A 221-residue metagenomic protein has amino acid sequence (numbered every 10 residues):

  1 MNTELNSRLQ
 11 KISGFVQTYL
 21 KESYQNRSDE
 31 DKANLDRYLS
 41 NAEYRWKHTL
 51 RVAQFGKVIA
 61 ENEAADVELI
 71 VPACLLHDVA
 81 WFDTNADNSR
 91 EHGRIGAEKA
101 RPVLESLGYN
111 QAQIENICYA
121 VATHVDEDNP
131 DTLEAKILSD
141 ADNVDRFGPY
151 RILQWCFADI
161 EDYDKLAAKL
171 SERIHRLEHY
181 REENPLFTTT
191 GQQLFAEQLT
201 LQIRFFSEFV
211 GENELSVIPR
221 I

Functional and structural regions predicted by a protein language model:
M1-F15, R37-A65, L76, Y109 (+1 more regions): Divalent metal-dependent phosphate-bond-processing catalytic cores, especially two-metal-ion Mg2+/Mn2+ enzymes that act
E22, R27-L39: Small/polar-rich, solvent-exposed N-terminal microdomains that initiate assembly or binding
L39-A42, T84-N88: A ubiquitous short alpha-helical element
V52, E91-S106: An active-site-proximal "capping" alpha-helix that borders the catalytic cofactor pocket
I59, F82, V103: Short alpha-helical functional segments enriched in proximate histidine and acidic residues
V67-A86, H92, G96, I117-D126: His-Asp-centered metal-binding catalytic motifs of divalent-metal-dependent phosphohydrolases/nucleases
